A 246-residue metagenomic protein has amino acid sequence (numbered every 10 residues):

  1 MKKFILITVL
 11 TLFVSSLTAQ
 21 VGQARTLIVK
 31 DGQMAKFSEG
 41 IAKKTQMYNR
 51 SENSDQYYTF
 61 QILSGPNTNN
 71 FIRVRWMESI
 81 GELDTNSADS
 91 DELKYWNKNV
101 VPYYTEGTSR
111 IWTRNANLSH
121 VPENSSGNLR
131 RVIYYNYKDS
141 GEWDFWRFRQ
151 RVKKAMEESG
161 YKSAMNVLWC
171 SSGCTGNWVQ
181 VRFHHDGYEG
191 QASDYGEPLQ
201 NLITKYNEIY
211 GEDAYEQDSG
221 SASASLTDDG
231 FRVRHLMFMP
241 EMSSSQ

Functional and structural regions predicted by a protein language model:
K3-S15: Sec-dependent N-terminal signal peptides
A19-Q246: Short S/T/G/P-rich N-terminal loop/turn motif that feeds into the first structured element of a domain
